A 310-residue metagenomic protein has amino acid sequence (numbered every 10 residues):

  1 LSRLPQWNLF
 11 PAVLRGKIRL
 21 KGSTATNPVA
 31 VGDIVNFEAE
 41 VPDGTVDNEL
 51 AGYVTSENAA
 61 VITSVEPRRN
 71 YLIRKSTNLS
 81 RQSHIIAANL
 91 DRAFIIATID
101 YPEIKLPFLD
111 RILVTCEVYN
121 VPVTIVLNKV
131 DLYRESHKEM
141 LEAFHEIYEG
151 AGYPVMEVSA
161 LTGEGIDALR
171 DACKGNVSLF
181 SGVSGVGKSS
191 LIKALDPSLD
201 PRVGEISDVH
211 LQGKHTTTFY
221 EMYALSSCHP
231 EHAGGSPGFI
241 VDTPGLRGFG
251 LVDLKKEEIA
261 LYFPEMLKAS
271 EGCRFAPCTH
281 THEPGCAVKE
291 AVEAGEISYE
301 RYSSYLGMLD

Functional and structural regions predicted by a protein language model:
L1: Short aromatic-glycine-enriched beta-strand elements
N8-G16: A short macromolecule-binding patch
F10-P11, K21-A59, E66-R92, V121-V123 (+2 more regions): Helix-rich effector regions associated with P-loop NTPase G domains
I18-R19, N70-Y71, L161-G165: A short acidic, often aromatic-flanked loop/helix-cap motif at beta-alpha or helix-coil junctions that lines enzyme
I86-R92, I96-A151: Phosphate-binding glycine-rich loops and their immediate beta-loop-alpha structural context
L132-V186: Canonical P-loop GTPase G-domain recognition
S184, S189-S190, A194: Walker A/P-loop
